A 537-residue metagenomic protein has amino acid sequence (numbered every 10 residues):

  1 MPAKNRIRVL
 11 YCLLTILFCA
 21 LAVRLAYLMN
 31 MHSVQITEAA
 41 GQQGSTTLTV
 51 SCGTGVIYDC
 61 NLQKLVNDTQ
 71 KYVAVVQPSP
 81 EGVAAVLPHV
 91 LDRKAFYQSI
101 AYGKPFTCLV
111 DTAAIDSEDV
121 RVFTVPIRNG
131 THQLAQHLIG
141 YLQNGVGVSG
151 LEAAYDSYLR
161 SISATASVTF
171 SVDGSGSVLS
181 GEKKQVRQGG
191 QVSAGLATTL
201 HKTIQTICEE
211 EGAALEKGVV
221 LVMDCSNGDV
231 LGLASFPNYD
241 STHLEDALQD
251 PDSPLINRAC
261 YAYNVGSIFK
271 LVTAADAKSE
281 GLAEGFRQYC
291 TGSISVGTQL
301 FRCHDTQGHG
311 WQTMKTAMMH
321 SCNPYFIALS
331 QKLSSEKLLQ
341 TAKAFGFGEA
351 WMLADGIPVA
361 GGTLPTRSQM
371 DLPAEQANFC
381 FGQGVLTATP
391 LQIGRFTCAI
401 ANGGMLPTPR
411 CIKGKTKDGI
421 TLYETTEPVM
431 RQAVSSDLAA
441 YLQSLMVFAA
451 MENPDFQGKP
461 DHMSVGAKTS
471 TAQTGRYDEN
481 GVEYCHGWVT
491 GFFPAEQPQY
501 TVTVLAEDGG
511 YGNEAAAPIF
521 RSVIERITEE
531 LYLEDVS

Functional and structural regions predicted by a protein language model:
M1-Q35: Hydrophobic alpha-helical transmembrane signal-anchor segments
M31-T47, Y58, Q63, N67-A84 (+4 more regions): Short pre-catalytic segments that frame enzyme active sites
S51, Y58-D59, L159-A166, F170-V172 (+4 more regions): Hydrophobic alpha-helical segments, especially N-terminal targeting/anchoring helices
C52-T54, K217-V220, D461: Short loop/turn microsegments at loop-to-beta-strand junctions
L62, L138, F396: Acidic/polar, glycine-anchored loop/turn motif associated with catalytic or activation segments that engage anionic
D68, L91-S193: Small/polar-residue-rich segments within soluble enzyme cores
S226-S267, V272-A506, L533-S537: Beta-lactam-recognizing serine transpeptidase/beta-lactamase-like catalytic domain environment
A401, R521-T528, Y532: Short amphipathic alpha-helical signal-transduction/dimerization elements
